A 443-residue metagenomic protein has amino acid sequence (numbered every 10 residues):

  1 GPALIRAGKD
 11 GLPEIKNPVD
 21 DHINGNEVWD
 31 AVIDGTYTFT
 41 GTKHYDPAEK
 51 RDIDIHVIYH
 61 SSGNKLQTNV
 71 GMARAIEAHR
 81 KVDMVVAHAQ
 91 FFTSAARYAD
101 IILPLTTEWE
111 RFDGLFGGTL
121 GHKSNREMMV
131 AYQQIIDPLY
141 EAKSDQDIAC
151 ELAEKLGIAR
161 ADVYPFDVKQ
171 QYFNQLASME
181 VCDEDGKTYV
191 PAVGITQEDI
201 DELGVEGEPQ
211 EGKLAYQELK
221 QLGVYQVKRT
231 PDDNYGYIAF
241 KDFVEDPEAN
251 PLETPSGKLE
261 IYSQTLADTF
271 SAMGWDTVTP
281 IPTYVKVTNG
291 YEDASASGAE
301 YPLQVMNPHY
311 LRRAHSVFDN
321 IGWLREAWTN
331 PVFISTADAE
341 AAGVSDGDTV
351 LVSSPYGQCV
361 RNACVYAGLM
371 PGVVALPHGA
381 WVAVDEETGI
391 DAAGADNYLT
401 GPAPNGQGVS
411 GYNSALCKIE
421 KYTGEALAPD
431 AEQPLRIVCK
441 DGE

Functional and structural regions predicted by a protein language model:
G1-E27, D34-G35, A131-T265, V305 (+3 more regions): N-terminal leader/propeptide and maturation segments of large enzyme subunits in energy/redox metabolism and hydrolases
G1-R97, T107, G114-L115, L120 (+2 more regions): Extended redox/cofactor-interaction regions of prokaryotic respiratory oxidoreductases
N64-Q67, H88, E108, D145 (+3 more regions): Intrinsically disordered or highly flexible coil/loop and linker segments, enriched in small and charged/polar residues
D100: Catalytic, metal-anchored helix/loop core of enzyme active sites in primary metabolism
E110-F116, E127-P138: Short beta-alpha connecting loops at secondary-structure transitions that line or flank enzyme active sites
L120-N125, G389-A393: Short glycine/proline-rich, acidic loop/turn segments that cap or connect secondary-structure elements
Q133-I135, L139-P209, S316-F333, A337-E443: Long, contiguous, secondary-structure-rich segments that constitute the structural scaffold of globular domains
